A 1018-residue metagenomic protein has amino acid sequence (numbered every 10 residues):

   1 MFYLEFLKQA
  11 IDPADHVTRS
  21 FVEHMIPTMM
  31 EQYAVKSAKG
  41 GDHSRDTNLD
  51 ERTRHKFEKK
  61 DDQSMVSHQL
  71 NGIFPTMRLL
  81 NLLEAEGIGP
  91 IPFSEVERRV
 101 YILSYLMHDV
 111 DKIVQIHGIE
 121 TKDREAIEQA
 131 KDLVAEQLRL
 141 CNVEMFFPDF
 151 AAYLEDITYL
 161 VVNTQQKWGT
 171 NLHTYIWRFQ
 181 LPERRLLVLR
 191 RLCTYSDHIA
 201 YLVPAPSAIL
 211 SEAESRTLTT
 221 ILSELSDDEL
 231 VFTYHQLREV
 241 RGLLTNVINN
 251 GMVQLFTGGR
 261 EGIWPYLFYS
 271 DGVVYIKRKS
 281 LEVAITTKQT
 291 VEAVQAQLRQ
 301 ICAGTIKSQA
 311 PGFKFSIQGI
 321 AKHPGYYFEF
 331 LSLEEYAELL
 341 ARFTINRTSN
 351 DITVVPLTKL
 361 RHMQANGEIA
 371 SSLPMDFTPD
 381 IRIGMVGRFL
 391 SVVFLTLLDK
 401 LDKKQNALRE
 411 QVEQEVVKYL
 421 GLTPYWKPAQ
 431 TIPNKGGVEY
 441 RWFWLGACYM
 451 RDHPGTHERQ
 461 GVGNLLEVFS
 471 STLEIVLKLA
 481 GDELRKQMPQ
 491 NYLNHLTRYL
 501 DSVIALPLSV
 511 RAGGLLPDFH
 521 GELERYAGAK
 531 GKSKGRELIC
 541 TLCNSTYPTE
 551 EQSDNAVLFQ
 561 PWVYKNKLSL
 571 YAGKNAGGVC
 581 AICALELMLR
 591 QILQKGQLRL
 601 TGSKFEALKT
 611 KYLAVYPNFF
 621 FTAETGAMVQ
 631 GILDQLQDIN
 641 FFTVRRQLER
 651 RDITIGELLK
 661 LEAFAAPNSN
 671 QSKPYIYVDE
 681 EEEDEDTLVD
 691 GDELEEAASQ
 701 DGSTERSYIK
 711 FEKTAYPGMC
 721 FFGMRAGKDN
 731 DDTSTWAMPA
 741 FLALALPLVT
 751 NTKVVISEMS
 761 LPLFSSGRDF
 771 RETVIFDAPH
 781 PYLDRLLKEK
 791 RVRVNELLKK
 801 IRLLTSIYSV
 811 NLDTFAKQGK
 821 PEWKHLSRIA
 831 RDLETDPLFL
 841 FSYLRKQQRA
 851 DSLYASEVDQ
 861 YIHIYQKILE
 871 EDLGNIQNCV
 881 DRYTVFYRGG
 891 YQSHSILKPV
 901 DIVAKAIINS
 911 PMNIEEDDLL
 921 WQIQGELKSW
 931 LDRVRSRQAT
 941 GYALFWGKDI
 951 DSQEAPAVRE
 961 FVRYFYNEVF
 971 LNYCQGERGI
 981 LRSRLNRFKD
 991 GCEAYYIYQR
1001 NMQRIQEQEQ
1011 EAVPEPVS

Functional and structural regions predicted by a protein language model:
M1-R98, I102-H117, I127-E483, E683-S1018: Long, contiguous all-alpha helical interaction modules
H108, K279, I504-D518, S553-L570 (+3 more regions): Proteins with a high burden of low-complexity, intrinsically disordered sequence enriched in S/T/G/P/A and R, requiring
V114, T174, P206-E212, S553 (+5 more regions): Generic detector of ordered, mature protein regions
I116-E128, F469-D638: Basic, glycine-/proline-tolerant helical and adjacent loop/strand elements that line or dock onto nucleic-acid
W168, I199, V203-P206, E550 (+3 more regions): Short secondary-structure junctions and interdomain/linker hinges
L585, L589, G596-G656, L833-N875 (+1 more regions): Long hydrophobic alpha-helices with heptad-repeat/coiled-coil character
L613-S734: Cys/His-rich zinc-coordinating modules
